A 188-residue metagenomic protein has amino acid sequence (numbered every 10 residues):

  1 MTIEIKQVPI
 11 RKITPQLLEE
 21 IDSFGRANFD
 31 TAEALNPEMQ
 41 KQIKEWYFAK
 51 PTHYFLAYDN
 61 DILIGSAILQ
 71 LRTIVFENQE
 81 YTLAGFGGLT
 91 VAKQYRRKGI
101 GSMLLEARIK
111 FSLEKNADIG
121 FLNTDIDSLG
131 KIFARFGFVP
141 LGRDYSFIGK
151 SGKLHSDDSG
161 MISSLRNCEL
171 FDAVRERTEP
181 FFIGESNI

Functional and structural regions predicted by a protein language model:
M1-D59, L63-I64, G85, S159 (+1 more regions): Short amphipathic alpha-helix that is part of the acyltransferase structural core
Q16, D127-S128: Short alpha-helical
A57, L69-L71, V91: GNAT/GCN5-related N-acetyltransferase fold signature
Q79-K93: Conserved acetyl-CoA binding element of GNAT-fold acetyltransferases
V91, R97-K110: Conserved acetyl-CoA-binding loop-helix of GNAT-fold acetyltransferases
S112-D125: Conserved GNAT acetyl-CoA-binding A-motif
F121-N123, V139-G160: Conserved catalytic-core motifs of GNAT/GCN5-like acyltransferases
I132-F138: Conserved active-site tyrosine of GNAT-family acetyltransferases
